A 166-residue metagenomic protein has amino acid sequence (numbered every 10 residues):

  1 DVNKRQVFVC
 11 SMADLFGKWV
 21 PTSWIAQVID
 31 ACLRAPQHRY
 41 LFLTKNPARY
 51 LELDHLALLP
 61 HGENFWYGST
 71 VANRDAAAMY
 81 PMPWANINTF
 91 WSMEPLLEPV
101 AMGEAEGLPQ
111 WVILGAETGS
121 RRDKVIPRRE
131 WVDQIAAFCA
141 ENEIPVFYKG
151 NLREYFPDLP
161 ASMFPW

Functional and structural regions predicted by a protein language model:
D1-P145: Conserved AdoMet/S-adenosylmethionine-binding subsite of the radical SAM
N151-W166: C-terminal accessory extensions appended to soluble enzyme cores
